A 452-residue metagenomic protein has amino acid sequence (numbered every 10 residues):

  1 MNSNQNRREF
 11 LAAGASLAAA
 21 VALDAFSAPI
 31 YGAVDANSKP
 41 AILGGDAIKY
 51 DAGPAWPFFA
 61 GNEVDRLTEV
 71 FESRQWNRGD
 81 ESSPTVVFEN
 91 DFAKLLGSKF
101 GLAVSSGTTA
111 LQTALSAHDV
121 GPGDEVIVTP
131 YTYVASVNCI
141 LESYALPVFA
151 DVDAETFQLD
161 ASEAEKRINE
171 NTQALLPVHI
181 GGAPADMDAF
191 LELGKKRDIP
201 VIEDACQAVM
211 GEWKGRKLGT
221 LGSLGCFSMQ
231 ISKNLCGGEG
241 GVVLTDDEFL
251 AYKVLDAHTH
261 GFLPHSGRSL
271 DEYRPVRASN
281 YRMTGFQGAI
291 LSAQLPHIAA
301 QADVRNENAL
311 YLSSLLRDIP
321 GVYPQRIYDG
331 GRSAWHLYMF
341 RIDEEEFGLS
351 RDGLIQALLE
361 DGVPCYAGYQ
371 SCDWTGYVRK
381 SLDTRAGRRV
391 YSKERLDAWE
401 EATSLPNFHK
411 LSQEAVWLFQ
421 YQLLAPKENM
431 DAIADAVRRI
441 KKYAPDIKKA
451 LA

Functional and structural regions predicted by a protein language model:
M1-V21: N-terminal secretory signal peptides and thylakoid transit peptides that target proteins across membranes
L11-G14, K380-A452: PLP-dependent enzyme catalytic core of the Aspartate aminotransferase-like
A25-N77, P84, K94: C-terminal segment of N-terminal export signals and the immediately downstream linker at the start of the mature
A41, S116-A205, E212: PLP-dependent aminotransferase-like
N77-S83, V87-E125, C139, F149: Phosphate-binding glycine-rich loop
A208-K214, L221-L337: Active-site region of PLP-dependent enzymes
S269-R282, S313-Y377, K449-A452: Conserved small-domain helix->loop->beta segment predominantly found in fold-type I
